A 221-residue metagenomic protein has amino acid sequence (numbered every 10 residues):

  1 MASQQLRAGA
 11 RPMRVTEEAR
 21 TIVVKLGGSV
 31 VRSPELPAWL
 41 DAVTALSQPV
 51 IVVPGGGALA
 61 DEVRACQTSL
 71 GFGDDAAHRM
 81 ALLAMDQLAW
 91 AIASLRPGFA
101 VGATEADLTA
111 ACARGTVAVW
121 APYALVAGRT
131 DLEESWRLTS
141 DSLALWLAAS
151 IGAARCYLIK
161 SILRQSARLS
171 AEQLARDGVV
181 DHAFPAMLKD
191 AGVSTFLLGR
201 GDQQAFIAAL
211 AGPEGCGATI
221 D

Functional and structural regions predicted by a protein language model:
A2-G212, C216: Nucleotide/pyrophosphate-binding catalytic subdomain
